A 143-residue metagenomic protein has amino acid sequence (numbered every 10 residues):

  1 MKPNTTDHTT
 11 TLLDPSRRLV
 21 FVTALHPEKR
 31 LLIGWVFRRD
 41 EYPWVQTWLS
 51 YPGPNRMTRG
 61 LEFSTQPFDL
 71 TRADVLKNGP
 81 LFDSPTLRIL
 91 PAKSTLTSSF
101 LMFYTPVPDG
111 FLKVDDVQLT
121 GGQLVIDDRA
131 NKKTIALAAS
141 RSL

Functional and structural regions predicted by a protein language model:
M1-T95, D109-G110: A contiguous, surface-exposed recognition patch within enzymatic or periplasmic domains that forms
P106-L143: Terminal connector regions
